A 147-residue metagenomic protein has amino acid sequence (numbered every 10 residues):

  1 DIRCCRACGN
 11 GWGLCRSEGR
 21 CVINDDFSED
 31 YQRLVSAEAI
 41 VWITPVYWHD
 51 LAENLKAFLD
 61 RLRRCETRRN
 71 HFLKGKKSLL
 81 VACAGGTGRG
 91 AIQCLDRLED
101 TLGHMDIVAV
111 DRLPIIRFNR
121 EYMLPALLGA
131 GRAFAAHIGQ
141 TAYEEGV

Functional and structural regions predicted by a protein language model:
D1-R68, V110-L113, R120-V147: N-terminal beta1-alpha1-beta2 submodule of the flavodoxin-like/Rossmannoid cofactor-binding fold
E53-N54, R68-P114: Short, glycine-/small-residue-rich phosphate/pyrophosphate-handling segment
